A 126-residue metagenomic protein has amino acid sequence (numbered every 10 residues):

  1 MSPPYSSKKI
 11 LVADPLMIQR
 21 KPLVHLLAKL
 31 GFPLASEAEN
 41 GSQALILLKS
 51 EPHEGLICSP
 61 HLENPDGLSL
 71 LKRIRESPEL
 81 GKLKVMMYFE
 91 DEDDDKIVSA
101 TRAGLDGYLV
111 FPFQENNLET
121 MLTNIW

Functional and structural regions predicted by a protein language model:
S7-I18, L23-L27, L56: Conserved acidic segment of CheY-like receiver
E37-G55: Acidic, metal-coordinating helix/loop segments flanking the phosphotransfer/catalytic sites of two-component signaling
N40, D66-S69: Acidic catalytic/metal-coordinating carboxylates
L62-E63, D93: The feature encodes the CheY-like receiver
L68-G81: Short amphipathic alpha-helix used as the core "switch/output" element in two-component signaling
S69, D91-G107: Alpha4 helix (beta4-alpha4-beta5 surface) of REC/receiver domains from two-component response regulators
F113-L122: C-terminal output helix
